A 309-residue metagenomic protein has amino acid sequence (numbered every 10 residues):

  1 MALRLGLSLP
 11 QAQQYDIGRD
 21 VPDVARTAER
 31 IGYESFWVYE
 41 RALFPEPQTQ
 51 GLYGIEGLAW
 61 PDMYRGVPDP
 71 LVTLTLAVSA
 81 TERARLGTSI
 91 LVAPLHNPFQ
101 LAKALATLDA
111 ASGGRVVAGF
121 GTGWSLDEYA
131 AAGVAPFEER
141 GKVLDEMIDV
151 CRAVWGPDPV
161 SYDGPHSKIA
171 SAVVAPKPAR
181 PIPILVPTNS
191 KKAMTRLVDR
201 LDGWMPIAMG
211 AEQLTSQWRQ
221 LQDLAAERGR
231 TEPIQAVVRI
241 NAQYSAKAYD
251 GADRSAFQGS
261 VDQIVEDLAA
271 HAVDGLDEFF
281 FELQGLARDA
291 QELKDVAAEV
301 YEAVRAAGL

Functional and structural regions predicted by a protein language model:
M1-L309: Active-site-adjacent structural elements that line small-molecule/cofactor binding pockets in enzymes
